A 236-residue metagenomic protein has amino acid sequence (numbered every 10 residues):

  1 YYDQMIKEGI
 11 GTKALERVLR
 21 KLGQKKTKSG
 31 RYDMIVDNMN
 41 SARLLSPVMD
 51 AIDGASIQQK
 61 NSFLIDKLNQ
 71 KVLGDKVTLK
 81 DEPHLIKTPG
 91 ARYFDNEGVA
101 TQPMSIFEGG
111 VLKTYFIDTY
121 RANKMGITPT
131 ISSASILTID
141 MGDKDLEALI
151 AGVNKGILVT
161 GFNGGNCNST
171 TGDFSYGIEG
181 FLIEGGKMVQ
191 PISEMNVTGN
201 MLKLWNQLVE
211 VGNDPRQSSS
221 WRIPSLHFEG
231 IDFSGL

Functional and structural regions predicted by a protein language model:
Y1-I6, D37, M49, A55-K80: Extended amphipathic alpha-helical scaffolds
Y1-V48, I52: Internal alpha/beta scaffold segment
Y2-I10, Q24-K26, D37, S56 (+4 more regions): Catalytic cores of large soluble enzymes that bind and process phosphate-bearing ligands
G9-K13, L44, F63, A148 (+1 more regions): Exposed alpha-helical structural elements
A51, K67-L236: Dual-mode signal for accessory low-complexity, basic/Gly-rich regions
